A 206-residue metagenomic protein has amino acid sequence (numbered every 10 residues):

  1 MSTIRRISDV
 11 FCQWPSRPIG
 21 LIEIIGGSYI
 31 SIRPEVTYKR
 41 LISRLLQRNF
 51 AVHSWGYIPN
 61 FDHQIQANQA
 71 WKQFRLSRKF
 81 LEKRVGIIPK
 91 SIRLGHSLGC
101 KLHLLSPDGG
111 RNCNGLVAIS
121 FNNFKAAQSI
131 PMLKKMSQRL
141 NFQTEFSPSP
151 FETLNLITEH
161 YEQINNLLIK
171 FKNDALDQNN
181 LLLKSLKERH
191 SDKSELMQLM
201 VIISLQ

Functional and structural regions predicted by a protein language model:
T3-P59: Short, surface-exposed "cap/lid" segments of acyl-processing enzymes
Q13-S16, G115, K125-L196: The feature captures the conserved acid-bearing segment of alpha/beta-hydrolase catalytic domains
S28-S31, N60-F61, G99, N123-A126 (+1 more regions): Short acidic, S/G/P-rich loop/turn micro-motifs used as interaction or catalytic elements
F61-P89: Alpha/beta-hydrolase active-site loop
E82-L98, L102: Alpha/beta-hydrolase fold nucleophile elbow
S91-I92, G115-V117: Residue in the alpha/beta-hydrolase core beta-strand immediately N-terminal to the catalytic nucleophile
C100-R111, L116: Short glycine-enriched nucleophile-adjacent loop and the immediately C-terminal alpha-helix near the catalytic center
K193-Q206: C-terminal catalytic histidine-bearing segment of alpha/beta-hydrolase fold enzymes
